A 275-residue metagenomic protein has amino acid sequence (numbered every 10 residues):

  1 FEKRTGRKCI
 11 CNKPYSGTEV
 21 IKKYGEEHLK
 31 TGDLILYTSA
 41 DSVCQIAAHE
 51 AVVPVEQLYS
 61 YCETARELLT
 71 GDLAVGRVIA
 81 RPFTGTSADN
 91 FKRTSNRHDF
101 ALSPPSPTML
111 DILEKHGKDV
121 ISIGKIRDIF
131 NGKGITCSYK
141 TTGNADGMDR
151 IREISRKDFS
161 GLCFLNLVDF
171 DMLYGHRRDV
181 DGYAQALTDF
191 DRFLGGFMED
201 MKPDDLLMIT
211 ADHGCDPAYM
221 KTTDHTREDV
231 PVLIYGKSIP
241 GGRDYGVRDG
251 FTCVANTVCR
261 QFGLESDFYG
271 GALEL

Functional and structural regions predicted by a protein language model:
F1-L275: Feature captures the catalytic ectodomains and active-site-proximal regions of enzymes that hydrolyze or transfer
